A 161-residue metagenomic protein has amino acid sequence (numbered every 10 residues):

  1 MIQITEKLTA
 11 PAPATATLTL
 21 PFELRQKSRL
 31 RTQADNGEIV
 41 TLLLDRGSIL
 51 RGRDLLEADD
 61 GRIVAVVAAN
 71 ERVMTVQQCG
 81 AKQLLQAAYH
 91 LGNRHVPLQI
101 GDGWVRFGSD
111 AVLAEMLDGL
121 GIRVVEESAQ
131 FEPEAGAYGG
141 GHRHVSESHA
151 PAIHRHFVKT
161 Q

Functional and structural regions predicted by a protein language model:
M1-I49: Intrinsically disordered, low-complexity, positively charged segments
M1-P13, G108, L113-Q161: Helix-rich terminal scaffold detector
R29-Q33, R62-A68, A87-L98: Short, flexible, solvent-exposed loop/turn segments with mixed acidic/basic and small polar residues
S48, I63-V64, R123: Small-residue-biased structural context
V64-Q78: Short glycine-/aliphatic-rich beta-strand segments at the starts of folded cytosolic domains
G80-Q130: Conserved, well-structured core segments that form or line functional sites
